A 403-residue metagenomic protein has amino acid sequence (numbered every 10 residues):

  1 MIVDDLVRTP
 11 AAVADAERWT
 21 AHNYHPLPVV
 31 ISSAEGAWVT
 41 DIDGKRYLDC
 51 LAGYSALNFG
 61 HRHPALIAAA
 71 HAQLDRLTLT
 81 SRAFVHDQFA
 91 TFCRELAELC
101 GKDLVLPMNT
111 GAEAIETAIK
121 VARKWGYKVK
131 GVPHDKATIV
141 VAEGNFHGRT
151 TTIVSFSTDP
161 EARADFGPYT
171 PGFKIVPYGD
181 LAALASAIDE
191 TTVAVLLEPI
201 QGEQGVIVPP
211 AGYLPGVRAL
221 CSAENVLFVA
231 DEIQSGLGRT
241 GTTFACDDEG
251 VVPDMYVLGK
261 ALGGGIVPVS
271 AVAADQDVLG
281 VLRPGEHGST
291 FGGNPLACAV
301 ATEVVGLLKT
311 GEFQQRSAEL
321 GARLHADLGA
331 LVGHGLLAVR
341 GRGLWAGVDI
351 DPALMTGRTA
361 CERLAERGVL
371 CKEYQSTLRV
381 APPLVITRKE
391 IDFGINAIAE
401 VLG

Functional and structural regions predicted by a protein language model:
M1-G403: Conserved N-terminal phosphate-binding loop of PLP-dependent enzymes in the Aspartate aminotransferase
